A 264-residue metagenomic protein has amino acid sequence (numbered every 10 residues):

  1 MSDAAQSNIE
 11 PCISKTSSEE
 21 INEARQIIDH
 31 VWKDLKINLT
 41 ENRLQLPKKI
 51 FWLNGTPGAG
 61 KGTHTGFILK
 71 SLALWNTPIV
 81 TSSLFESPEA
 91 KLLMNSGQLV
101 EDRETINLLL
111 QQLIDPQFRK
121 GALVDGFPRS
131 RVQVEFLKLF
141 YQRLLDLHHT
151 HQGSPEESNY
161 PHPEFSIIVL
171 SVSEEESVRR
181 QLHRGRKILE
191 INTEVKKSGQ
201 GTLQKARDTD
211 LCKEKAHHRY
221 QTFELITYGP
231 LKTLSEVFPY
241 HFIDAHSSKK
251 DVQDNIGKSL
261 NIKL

Functional and structural regions predicted by a protein language model:
M1-L264: Glycine-rich phosphate-binding loop of ATP-dependent small-molecule kinases
